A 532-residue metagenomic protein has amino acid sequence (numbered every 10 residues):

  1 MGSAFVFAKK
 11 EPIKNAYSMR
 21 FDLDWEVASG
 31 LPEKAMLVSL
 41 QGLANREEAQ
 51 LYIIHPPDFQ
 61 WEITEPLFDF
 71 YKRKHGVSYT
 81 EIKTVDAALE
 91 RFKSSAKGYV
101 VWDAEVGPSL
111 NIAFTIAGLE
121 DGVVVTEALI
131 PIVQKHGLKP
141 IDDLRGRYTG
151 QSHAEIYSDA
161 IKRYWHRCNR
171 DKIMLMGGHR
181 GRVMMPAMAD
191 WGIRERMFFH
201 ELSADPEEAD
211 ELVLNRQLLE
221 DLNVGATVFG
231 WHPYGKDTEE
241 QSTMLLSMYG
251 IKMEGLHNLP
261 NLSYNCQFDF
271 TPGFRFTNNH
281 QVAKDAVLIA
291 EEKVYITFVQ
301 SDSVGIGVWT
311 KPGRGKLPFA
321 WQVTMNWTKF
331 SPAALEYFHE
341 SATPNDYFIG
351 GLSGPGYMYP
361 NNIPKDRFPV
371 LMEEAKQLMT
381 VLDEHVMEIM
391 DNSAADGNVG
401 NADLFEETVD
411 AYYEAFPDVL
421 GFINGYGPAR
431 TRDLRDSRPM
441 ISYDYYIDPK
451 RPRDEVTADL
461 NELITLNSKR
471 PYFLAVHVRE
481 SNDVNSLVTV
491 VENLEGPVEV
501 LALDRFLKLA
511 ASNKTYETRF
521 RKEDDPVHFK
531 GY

Functional and structural regions predicted by a protein language model:
M1-M188, G192: Long, solvent-exposed N-terminal ectodomains/accessory regions that are displayed to the extracellular/lumenal milieu
K10-N15, M19-R46, L51-T64, G76-F92 (+8 more regions): Acidic-and-aromatic substrate-binding clefts and catalytic sites of carbohydrate-active enzymes
A49-Y52, Q60-F68, W102-Y148, Y234-N258 (+3 more regions): Surface-exposed flexible segments
W191-R314: Non-catalytic propeptide/linker segments at domain boundaries
L212-G230, E292-G307, R314-K316, N326 (+2 more regions): Catalytic grooves of carbohydrate-active enzymes
W309-G315, F330-S353, A375-V381, I464-N467: Acidic (Asp/Glu)-rich catalytic clusters
Y347-Y357, H385-S393: Core alpha/beta catalytic barrel or barrel-like domain that forms the active/cofactor pocket in diverse metabolic
